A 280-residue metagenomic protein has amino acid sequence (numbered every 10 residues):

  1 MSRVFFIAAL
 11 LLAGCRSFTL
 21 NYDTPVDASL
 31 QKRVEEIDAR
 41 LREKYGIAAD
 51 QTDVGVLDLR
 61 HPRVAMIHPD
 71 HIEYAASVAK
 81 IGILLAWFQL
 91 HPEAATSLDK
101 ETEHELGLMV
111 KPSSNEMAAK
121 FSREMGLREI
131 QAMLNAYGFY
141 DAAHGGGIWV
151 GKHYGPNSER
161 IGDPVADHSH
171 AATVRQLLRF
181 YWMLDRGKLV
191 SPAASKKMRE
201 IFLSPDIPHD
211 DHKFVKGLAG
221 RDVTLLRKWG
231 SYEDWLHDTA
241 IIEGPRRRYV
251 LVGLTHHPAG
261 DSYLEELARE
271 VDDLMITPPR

Functional and structural regions predicted by a protein language model:
M1-I7: Sec-dependent signal peptide recognition, specifically the positively charged N-region followed immediately by
A13-G14: C-terminal motif of bacterial Sec signal peptides marking the signal peptidase cleavage site
S17-D38, S169, R179-D211, A219-R280: Structured C-terminal helix/loop/strand segments within mature extracytoplasmic catalytic/sensor domains
S29-P69, I241-E243: A short, well-structured edge-of-sheet supersecondary motif
G55-R60, D99-S114, E124-G126, G151-G155 (+1 more regions): Acidic helix-start/capping segments at beta-turn-to-alpha-helix junctions
P62, I72-T96, M109, L251: Active-site SXXK
Q89-G107, S191-S195: Short, well-structured active-site flanking segments
F121-L189: Mid-domain, small-residue-enriched loop/turn segments at the edges of structured enzyme/sensor domains
